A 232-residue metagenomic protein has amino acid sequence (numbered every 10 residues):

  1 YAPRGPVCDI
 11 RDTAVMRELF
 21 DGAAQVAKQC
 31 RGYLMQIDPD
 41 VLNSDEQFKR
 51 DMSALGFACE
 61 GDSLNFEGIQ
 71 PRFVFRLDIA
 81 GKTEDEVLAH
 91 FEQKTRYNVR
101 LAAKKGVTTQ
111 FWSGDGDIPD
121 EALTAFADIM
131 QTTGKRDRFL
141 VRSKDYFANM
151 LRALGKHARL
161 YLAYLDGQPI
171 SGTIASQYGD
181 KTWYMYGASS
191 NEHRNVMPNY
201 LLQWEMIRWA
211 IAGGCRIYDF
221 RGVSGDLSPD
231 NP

Functional and structural regions predicted by a protein language model:
Y1: Catalytic phosphate/metal-binding cores of nucleic-acid and nucleotide-processing enzymes, i.e., regions that mediate
V7-R11: Short acidic, S/G/P-rich loop/turn micro-motifs used as interaction or catalytic elements
T13-Q25, R194-R208: Conserved acetyl-CoA-binding loop-helix of GNAT-fold acetyltransferases
Q25-G32, A54-E60: Structural alpha-beta junctions
A27-V41, A210-G222: Conserved GNAT acetyl-CoA-binding A-motif
L34, T95-Y97, Y200, W204 (+1 more regions): Tryptophan-centric aromatic hotspots in well-structured domains and transmembrane helices
P39-N195, I207-W209, G225-D226: A conserved beta-strand-loop-helix scaffold within acyl/acetyltransferase catalytic domains
F220-P232: Conserved catalytic-core subdomain
